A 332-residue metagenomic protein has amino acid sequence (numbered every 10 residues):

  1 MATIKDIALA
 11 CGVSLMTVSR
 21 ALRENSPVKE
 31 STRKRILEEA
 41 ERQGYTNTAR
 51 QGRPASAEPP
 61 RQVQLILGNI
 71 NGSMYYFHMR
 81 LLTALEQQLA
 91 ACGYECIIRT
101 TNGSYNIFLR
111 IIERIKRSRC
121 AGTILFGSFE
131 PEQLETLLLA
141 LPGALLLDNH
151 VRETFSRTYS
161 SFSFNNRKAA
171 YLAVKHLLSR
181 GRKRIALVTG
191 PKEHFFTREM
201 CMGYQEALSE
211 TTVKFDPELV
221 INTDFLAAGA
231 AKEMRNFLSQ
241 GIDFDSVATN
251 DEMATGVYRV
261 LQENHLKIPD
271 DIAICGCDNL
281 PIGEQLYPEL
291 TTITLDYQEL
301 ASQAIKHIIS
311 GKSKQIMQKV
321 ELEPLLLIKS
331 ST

Functional and structural regions predicted by a protein language model:
M1, E41-F77, C92: N-terminal helix-turn-helix/winged-helix DNA-binding helices and compositionally similar short basic alpha-helical
M1-C11, L15: Extreme N-terminal segment that seeds HTH/winged-HTH DNA-binding domains in transcriptional regulators
G68-R80, I98-I107, N149, S161-L172 (+5 more regions): Hinge/beta->alpha junction and helix N-cap segments in small-molecule ligand-binding domains
E86-P131: Central regulatory/effector-binding core of bacterial HTH transcription factors
F126-A169, D278-L290: Flexible loop/hinge segments that line or gate small-molecule binding clefts
R184, F215-L219, I268-A273: Short acidic capping loops at alpha-helix termini that bridge into adjacent secondary structure
R235-T332: Flexible loop/turn connectors
